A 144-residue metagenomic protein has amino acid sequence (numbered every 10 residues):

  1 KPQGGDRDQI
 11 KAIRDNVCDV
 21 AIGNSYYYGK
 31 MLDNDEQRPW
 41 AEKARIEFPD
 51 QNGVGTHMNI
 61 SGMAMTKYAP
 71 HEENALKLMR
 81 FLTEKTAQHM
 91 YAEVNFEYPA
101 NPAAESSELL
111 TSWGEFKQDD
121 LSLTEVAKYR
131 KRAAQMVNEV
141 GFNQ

Functional and structural regions predicted by a protein language model:
K1-P2, D19, Q37-R38, H71 (+3 more regions): A general structural signal for well-ordered secondary-structure junctions
K1-P49: Ligand-binding pocket segment of bilobal, Venus flytrap-like solute-binding proteins
G4-R7, I22, Y68-E73, K85 (+1 more regions): Soluble non-cytosolic domains of exported or imported proteins
I10, R14, I22, L76-T83 (+3 more regions): Non-transmembrane alpha-helical segments in soluble domains of secreted/periplasmic/extracellular proteins
Y26-G29, Q51-V54, A69-P70, E84-K85: Solvent-exposed loop/turn segments at secondary-structure junctions within structured extracellular/periplasmic domains
A41-M63, A69: Flexible, solvent-exposed loop/hinge segments that line or gate ligand/substrate-binding clefts
S61-D120: Mature extracytoplasmic/periplasmic domains
S107-Q144: Extracellular/periplasmic bilobal clamshell ligand-binding domains
